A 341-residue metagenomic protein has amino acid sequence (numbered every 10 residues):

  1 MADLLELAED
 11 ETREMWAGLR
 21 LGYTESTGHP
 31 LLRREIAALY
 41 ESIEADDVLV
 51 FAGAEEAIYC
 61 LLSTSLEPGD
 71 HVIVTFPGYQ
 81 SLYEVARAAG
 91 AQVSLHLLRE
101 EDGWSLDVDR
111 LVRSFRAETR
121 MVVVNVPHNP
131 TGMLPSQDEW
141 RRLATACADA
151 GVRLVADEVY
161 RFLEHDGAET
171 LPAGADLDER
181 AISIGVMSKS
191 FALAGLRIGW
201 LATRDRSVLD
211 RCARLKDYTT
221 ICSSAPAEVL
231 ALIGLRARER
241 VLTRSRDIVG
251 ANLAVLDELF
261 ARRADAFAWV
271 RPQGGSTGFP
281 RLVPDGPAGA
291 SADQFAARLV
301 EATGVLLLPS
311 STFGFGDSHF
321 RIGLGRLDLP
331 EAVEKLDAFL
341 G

Functional and structural regions predicted by a protein language model:
M1-G53, C60, A237: N-terminal small-domain helix-loop-helix segment of the aminotransferase-like
S42, A288-A290, R298-L307, S311-G341: PLP-dependent enzyme catalytic core of the Aspartate aminotransferase-like
T64-V124, L134: PLP-dependent aminotransferase-like
D70, A91, D149-R153, E179: A short helix->loop->beta-strand "cap" motif at the edges of active sites that frequently abuts
A89, D149-A150, R263, T303: Helix C-cap/helix->beta junction micro-motif
E101-E169: Active-site phosphate-binding strand-loop segment of PLP-dependent enzymes
E179-G250, D257-E258: Conserved core segment of the aminotransferase class I/II
L232, D247-D257, A268-V283, G316-S318: Conserved glycine-rich beta-strand-loop-beta hairpin in the small C-terminal domain of fold type I
